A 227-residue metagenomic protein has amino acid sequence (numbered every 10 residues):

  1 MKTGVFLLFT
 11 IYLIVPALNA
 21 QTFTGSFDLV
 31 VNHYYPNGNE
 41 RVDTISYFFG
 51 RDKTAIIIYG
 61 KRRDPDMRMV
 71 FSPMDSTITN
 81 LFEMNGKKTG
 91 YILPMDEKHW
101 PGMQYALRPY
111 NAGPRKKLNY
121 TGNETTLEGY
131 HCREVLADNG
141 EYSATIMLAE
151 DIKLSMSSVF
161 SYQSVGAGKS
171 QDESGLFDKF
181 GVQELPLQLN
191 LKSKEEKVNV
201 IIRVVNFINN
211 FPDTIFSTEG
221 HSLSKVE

Functional and structural regions predicted by a protein language model:
M1-F27: Bacterial Sec-dependent N-terminal signal peptides
T22-E227: Extended soluble regions of mature proteins
